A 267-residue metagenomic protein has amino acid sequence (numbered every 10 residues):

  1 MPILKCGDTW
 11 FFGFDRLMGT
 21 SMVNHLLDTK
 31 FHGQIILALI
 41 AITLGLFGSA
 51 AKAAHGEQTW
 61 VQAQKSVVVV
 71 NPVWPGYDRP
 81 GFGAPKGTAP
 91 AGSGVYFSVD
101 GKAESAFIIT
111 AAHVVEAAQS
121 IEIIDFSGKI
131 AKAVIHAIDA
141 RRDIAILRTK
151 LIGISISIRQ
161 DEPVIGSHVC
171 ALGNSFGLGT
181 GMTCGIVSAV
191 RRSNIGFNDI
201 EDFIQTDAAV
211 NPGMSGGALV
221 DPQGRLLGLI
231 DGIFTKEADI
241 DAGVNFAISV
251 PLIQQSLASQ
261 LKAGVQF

Functional and structural regions predicted by a protein language model:
I36-L46: Bacterial N-terminal signal peptides
A53, P75-G76, A91, G101-G173 (+2 more regions): Conserved active-site neighborhood of the chymotrypsin/trypsin-like protease fold
A53-Q62, I154, S175, P222 (+1 more regions): C-terminal cap/linker of serine protease catalytic domains
H55, G87, I156-E201, N211-M214 (+1 more regions): Flexible, gly/ser-rich surface segments that form the specificity/activation loops bordering the active-site cleft
Q62-G83: A short, Trp-centered hydrophobic/proline-enriched beta-strand micro-motif
R79-G87, H136-D143, V190-I204, A238-I240 (+2 more regions): Gly/Ser-enriched beta-turn/beta-hairpin loop segments
G94-Y96, A133-I135, V187: Conserved hydrophobic positions within beta-strands
V95, A209-I230: Catalytic nucleophile loop of clan PA
